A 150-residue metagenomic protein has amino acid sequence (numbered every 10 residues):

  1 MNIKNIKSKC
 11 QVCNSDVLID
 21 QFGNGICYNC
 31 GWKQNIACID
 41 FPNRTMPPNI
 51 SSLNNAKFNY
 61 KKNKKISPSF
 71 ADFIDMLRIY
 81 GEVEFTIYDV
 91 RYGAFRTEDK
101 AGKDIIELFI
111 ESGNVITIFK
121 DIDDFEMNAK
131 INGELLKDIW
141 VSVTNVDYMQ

Functional and structural regions predicted by a protein language model:
M1, I39-S67: Short, intrinsically disordered terminal segments enriched in charged and Pro/Gly residues
N2, K61-R78, W140: Short, basic/low-complexity N-terminal boundary segments at the transition from targeting/disordered tails
I3-K7, G23, G81: Short metal-coordination and nucleic-acid-contact micro-motifs, chiefly zinc-binding Cys/His arrays
C10-C13, C27-C30: Short cysteine-rich clusters marking metal-coordination/redox-active sites
D16, K33: Cys/His-rich metal-chelating microdomains
I19-D20, I36: Short, non-ligating residues that shape and space the ligands of small metal-coordination modules and catalytic
D20, Y28, L77-I110: Amphipathic, interaction-prone secondary-structure segments
I118-Q150: Mixed-charge, Lys/Arg-enriched low-complexity segments
